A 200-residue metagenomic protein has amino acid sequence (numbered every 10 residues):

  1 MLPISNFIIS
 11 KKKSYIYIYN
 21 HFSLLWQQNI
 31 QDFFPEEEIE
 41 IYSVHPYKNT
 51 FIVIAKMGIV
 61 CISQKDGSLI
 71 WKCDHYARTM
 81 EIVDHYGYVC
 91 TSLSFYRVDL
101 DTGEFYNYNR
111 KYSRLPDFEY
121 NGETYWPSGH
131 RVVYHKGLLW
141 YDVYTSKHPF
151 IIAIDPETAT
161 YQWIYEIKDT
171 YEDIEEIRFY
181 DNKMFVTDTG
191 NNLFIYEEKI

Functional and structural regions predicted by a protein language model:
M1-N6, F33-K48, D74-Y86, C90-L93 (+2 more regions): Repeated scaffold domains used in trafficking and secretory/extracellular systems, primarily beta-propellers
M1-Y19, S23-L25: Long, acidic/polar, low-complexity amphipathic helices and coiled-coil-like
F7-I9, Y17, T50-I52, G87-V89 (+3 more regions): Conserved beta-propeller blade signature
K13-I18, M57-V60, L93-D99, S146-I152 (+1 more regions): Structural motif
N20-S23, S63-G67, D99-G103, D155-A159 (+1 more regions): Short loop/turn segments that connect beta-strands within beta-propeller blades
S23-P35, S68-C73, E104-G122, Y161-D169: Aromatic (tryptophan-biased) beta-strands that constitute blades/sheets of beta-rich domains
V143, F150-I177: C-terminal structured domain segments
I167-I200: Blade-level signature of beta-propeller repeat domains, shared across WD40, Kelch, NHL, RCC1 and BNR/Asp-box propellers
